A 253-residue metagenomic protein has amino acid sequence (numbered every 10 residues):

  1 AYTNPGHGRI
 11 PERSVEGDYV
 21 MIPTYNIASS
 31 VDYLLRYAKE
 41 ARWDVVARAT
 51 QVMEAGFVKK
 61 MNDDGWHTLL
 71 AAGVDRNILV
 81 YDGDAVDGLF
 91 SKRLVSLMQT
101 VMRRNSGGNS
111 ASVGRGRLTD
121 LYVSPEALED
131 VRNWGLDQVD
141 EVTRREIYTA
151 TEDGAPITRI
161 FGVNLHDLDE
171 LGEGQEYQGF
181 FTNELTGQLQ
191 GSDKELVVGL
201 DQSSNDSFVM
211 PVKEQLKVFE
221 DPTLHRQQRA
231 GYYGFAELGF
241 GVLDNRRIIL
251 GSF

Functional and structural regions predicted by a protein language model:
A1-I27: Assembly/oligomerization interface modules of large self-assembling protein complexes
M21-E40: Extended, low-charge hydrophobic alpha-helical regions
R36-W43, D82-G88: Flexible, glycine/proline-enriched loop segments at strand-loop-helix junctions that form or flank small-ligand binding
R42-T50, E54: Short, charged, low-complexity patches
A55-N62: Sec-exported extracytoplasmic/periplasmic mature domains
N62-I78: Short, glycine/acidic-rich hinge or "gate" loops at secondary-structure transitions that mediate conformational
V74-A155: Extended, solvent-exposed, turn-rich assembly/linker loops in the middle of proteins
W134-F253: Sequence/fold signature of self-assembling virion shell proteins
